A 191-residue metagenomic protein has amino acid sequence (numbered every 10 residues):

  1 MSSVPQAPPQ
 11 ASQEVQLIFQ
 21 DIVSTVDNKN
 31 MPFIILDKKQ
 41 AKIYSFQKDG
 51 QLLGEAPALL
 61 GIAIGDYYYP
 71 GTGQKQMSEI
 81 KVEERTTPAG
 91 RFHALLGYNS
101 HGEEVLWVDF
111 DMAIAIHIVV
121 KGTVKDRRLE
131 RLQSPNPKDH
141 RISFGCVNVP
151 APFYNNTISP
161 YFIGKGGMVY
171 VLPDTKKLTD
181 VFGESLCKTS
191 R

Functional and structural regions predicted by a protein language model:
M1-D21, E184-R191: N-terminal secretory targeting signals
S3, A7, N28, K138-I142: Residue-level detector of alpha-helix boundaries and kinks
P9-Q13, N30-F33, D37, F144-N148 (+1 more regions): Soluble non-cytosolic domains of exported or imported proteins
E14-P32, L36-R127: Gly/Pro-biased beta-strand-loop elements
R85-R191: Exported/periplasmic cell-wall-interacting domains
